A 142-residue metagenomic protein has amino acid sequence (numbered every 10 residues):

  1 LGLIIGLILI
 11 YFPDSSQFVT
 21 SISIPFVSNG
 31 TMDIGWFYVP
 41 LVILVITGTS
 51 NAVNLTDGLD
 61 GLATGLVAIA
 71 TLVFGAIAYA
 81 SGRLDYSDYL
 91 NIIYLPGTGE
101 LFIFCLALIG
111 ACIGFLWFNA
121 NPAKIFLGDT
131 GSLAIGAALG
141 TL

Functional and structural regions predicted by a protein language model:
L1-L142: "…together with the soluble PPM/PP2C metallo-phosphatase catalytic core" -> "…together with the soluble PPM/PP2C
